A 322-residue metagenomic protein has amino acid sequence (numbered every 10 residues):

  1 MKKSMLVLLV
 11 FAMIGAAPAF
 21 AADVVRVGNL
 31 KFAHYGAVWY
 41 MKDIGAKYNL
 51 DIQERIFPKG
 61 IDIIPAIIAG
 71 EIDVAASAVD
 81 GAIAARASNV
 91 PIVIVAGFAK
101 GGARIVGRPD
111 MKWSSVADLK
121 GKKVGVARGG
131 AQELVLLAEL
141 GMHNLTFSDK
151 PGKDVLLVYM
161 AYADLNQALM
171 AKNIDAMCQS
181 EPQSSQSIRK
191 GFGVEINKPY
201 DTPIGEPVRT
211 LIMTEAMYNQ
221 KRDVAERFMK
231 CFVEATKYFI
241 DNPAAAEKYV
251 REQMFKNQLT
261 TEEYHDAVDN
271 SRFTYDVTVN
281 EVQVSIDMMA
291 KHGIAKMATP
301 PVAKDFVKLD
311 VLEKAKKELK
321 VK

Functional and structural regions predicted by a protein language model:
S4-G15: Sec-dependent N-terminal signal peptides
A16-A21: Sec/Tat signal peptide C-region and signal peptidase I cleavage site
D23-Y159, D175-E181, F192, N197-K198 (+1 more regions): Short, glycine-/small- and polar/acidic-enriched structural segments that line small-molecule recognition paths
Y35-V38, I64, V79-A82, V116 (+11 more regions): Extracytoplasmic/secreted envelope proteins and their assembly/folding machinery, especially bacterial periplasmic
K47-L50, D201-P203, N270-T278: Short, solvent-exposed loop/beta-turn-alpha elements that line the ligand-binding surface or hinge of extracytoplasmic
V79-G81, P151-D154, V158, A163-Q253: Pocket-lining segment of extracytoplasmic ligand-binding domains
N219-A298: Secondary-structure end/capping motifs
A290-K322: Conserved C-terminal helix/tail region of periplasmic/extracytoplasmic solute-binding proteins
